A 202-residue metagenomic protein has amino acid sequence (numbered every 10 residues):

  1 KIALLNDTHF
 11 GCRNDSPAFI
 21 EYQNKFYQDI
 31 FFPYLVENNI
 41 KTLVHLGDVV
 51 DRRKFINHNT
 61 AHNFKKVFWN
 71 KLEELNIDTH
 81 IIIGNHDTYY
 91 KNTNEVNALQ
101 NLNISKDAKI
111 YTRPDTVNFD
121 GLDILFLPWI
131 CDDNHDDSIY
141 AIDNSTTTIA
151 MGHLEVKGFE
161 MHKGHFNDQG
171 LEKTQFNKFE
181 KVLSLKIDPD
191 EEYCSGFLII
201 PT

Functional and structural regions predicted by a protein language model:
K1-A3: Extreme N-terminal starter segment of soluble prokaryotic enzymes
N6-H9, L154: Short, small-residue-rich loop/turn micro-motifs
T8, C12-T116, F179-L198: Core catalytic region of metal-dependent phosphoesterases/phosphodiesterases, especially metallo-beta-lactamase-like
D87-K178: Conserved catalytic scaffold of divalent metal-dependent phosphoesterases
I200-T202: Ligand/cofactor pocket segment of small-molecule handling proteins
